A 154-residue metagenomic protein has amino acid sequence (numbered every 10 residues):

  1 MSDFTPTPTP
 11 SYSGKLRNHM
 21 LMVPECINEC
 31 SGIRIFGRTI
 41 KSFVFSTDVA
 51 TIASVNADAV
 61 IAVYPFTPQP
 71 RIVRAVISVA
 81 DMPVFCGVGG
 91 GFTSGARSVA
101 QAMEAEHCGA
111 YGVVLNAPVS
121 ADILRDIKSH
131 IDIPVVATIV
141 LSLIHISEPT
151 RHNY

Functional and structural regions predicted by a protein language model:
M1-F43, V73: N-terminal amphipathic alpha-helix/helix-capping segment at the start of soluble metabolic enzymes
I35, A59-A62, V84-V88, V113-L115 (+1 more regions): Hydrophobic faces of well-ordered beta-strands that scaffold small-molecule active sites in alpha/beta enzyme cores
K41-T51, G95-M103, S142-H145: Short, acidic/polar
T47-F66, H107-G109: Catalytic domains of carbohydrate-active enzymes, especially glycoside hydrolases
T51-I52, V76, E104-E106, I127 (+1 more regions): Generic structural signal for hydrophobic
P65-S78, S94-R97, N116-I131, S142-L143: Active-site-adjacent beta->alpha loops and helix N-cap segments on the catalytic face of soluble alpha/beta enzymes
C86, R97-C108, G112: Glycine/small-residue-rich loop that forms an oxyanion/phosphate-binding "nest" at active or ligand-binding sites
I144-Y154: Single conserved hydrophobic/aromatic residue that forms the stacking wall/gate of nucleotide- or nucleobase-binding
